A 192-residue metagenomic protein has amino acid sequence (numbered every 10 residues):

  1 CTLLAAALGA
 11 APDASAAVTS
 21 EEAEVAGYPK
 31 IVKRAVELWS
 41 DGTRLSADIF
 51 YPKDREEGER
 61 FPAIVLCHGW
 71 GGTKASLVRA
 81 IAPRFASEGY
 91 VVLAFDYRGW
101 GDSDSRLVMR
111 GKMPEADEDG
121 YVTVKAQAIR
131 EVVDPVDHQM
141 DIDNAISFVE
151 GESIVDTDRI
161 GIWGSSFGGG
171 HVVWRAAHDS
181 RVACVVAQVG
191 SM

Functional and structural regions predicted by a protein language model:
C1-G9: Bacterial N-terminal signal peptides
G9-A10, A14-A17: Boundary at the C-terminal end of the N-terminal hydrophobic targeting segment
V18-E59, P135: N-terminal cap/lid segment of alpha/beta-hydrolase-fold proteins
G58-G69: Short beta-strand element of the alpha/beta-hydrolase
G71-P83, Y97: The serine-hydrolase catalytic nucleophile loop
R84-R106, P114-T123: Conserved alpha/beta-hydrolase
M113-S153: Alpha/beta-hydrolase active-site loop
D137, D143-M192: Primarily recognizes the serine-hydrolase "nucleophile elbow" in alpha/beta-hydrolase and SGNH/GDSL folds
